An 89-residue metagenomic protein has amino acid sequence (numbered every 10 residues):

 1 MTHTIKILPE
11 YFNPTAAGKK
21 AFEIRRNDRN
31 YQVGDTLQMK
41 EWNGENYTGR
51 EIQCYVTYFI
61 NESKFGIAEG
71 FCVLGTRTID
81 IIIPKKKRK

Functional and structural regions predicted by a protein language model:
M1-K89: Catalytic phosphate/metal-binding cores of nucleic-acid and nucleotide-processing enzymes, i.e., regions that mediate
